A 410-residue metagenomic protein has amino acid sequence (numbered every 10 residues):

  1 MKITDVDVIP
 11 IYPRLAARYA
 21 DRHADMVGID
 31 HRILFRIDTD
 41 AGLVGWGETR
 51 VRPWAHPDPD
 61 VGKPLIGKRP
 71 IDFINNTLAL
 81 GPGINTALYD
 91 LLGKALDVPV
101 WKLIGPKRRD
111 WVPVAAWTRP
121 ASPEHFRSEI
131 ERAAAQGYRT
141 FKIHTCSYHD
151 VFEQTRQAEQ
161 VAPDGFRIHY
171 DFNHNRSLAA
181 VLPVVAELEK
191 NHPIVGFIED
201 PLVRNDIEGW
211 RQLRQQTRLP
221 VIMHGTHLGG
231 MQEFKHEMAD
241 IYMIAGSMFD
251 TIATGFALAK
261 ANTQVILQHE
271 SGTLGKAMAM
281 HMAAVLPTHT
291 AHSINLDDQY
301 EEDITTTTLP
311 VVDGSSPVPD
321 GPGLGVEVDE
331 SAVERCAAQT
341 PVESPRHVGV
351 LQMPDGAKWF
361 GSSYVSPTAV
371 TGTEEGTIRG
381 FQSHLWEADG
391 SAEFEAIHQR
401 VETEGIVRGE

Functional and structural regions predicted by a protein language model:
M1-W46, R50, D298-I304, S383: Structured beta-strand/loop patches that form or line metal/cofactor-binding pockets in enzymes
D5, R36-V98, A357-K358, Y364-T368 (+1 more regions): Metal- or metallocofactor-binding catalytic centers and their adjacent structured scaffolds across diverse enzyme
I9-P13, D30, S271-E410: Flexible C-terminal active-site loop/helix
H23-G28, N76, L80, A135: Short Gly/Pro-enriched turn/cap motifs at secondary-structure boundaries
L96-R119, Q154: N-terminal small/glycine-rich loop or linker at the start of catalytic domains across soluble metabolic enzymes
D110-H125, H144-T145, F172-L178: Active-site mouth loops of central-metabolism enzymes
R132-F141: Catalytic domains of carbohydrate-active enzymes, especially glycoside hydrolases
H149-A277: Catalytic core of soluble alpha/beta enzymes
